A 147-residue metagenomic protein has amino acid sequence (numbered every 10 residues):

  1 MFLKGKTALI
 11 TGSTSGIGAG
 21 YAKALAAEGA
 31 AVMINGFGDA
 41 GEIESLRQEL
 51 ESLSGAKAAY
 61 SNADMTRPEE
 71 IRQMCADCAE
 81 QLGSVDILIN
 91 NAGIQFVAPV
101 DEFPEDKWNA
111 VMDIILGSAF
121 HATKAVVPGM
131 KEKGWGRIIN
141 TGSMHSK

Functional and structural regions predicted by a protein language model:
T7, T14-G16: Conserved glycine-rich cofactor-binding loop
E28-S45: Conserved glycine-rich Rossmann-like NAD(P)H-binding loop of the short-chain dehydrogenase/reductase
A40, S61-M74, E105: The beta1-alpha1 cofactor-binding region of Rossmann-like NAD(H)/NADP(H)-dependent oxidoreductases
N91-F96: Conserved NAD(P)H cofactor-binding loop of Rossmann-fold oxidoreductase domains
P99-V100, P104-M112: Substrate-binding pocket helix/loop in short-chain dehydrogenase/reductase
T123-K124: A short, exposed helix-loop element centered on a Lys and neighboring polar residues
I139-K147: Catalytic loop of short-chain dehydrogenase/reductase
